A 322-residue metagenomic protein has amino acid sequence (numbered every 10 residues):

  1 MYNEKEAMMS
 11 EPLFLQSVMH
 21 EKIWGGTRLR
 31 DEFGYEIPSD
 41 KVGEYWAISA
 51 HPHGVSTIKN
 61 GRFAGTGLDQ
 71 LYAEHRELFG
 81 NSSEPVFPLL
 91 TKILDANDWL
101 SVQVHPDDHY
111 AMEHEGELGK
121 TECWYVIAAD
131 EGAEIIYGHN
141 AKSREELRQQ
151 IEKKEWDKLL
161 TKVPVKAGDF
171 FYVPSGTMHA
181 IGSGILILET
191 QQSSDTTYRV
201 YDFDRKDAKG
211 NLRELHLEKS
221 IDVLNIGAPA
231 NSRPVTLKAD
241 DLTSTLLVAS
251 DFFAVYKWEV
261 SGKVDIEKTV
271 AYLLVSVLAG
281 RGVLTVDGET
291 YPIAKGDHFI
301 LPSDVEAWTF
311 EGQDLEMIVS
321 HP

Functional and structural regions predicted by a protein language model:
M1-K142, D204-A230, V255, E316 (+1 more regions): Transition-metal
V86, L94-W99, D108, L118-G119 (+5 more regions): Ligand-binding loop in jelly-roll beta-barrel domains
Q149-D157, R281-V283: Short, structured beta-strand/loop micro-motifs enriched in basic residues and often containing a Trp
K153-L159, F170-Y172, M178-P229: An exposed, glycine/acidic-rich loop-and-rim segment of catalytic or binding clefts
L160-Y172, L186, D287-V305: Short acidic-glycine-tyrosine-enriched beta hairpin
Y198-D265, T269: C-terminal amphipathic alpha-helical segment
K263-D265, G280-T285, H298: Short beta-strand segments in beta-sandwich/barrel cores
V275: Structured binding elements
